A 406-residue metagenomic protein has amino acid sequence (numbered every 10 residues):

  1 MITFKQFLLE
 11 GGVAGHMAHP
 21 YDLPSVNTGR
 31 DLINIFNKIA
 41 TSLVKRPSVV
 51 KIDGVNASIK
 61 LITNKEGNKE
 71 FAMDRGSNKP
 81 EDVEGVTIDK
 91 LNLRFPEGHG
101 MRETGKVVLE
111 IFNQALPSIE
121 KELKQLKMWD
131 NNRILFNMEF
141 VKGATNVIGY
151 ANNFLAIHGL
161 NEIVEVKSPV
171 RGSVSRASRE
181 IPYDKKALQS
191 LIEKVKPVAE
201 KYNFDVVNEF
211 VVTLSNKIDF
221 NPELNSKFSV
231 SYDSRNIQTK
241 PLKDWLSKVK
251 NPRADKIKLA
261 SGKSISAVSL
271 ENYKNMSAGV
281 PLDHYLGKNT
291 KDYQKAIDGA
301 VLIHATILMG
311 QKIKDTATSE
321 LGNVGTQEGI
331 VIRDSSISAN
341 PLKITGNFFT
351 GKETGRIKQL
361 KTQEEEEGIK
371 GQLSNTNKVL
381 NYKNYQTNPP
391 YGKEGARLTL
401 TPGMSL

Functional and structural regions predicted by a protein language model:
M1-F4, V49: Generic intrinsically disordered, low-complexity segments enriched for polar/acidic and small residues
T3-G11: Proteolytic processing junctions in secreted/extracellular precursors, especially proprotein convertase/trypsin-like
G11-L406: Core nucleotide-handling region used for phosphoryl-transfer chemistry
